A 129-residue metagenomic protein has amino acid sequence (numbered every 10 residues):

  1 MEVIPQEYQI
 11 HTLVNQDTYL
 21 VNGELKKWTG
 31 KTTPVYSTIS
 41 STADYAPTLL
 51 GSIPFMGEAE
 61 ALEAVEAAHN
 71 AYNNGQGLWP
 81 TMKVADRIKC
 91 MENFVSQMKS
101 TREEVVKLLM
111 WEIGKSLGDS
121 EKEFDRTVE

Functional and structural regions predicted by a protein language model:
M1-W111: Short, structured beta/alpha segment
V106-E129: Flexible, acidic loop-helix segments that line cofactor/substrate-binding pockets
